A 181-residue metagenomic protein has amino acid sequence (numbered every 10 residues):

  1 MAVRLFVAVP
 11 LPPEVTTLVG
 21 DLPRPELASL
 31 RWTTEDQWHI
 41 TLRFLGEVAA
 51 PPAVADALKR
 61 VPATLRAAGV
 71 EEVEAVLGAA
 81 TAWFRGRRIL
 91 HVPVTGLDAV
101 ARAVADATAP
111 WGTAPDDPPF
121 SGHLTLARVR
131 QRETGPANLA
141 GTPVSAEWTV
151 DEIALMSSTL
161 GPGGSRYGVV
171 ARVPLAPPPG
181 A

Functional and structural regions predicted by a protein language model:
M1-A181: Histidine-dependent nucleotide/RNA phosphoesterase domain, centered on the 2H-phosphoesterase fold with its duplicated
